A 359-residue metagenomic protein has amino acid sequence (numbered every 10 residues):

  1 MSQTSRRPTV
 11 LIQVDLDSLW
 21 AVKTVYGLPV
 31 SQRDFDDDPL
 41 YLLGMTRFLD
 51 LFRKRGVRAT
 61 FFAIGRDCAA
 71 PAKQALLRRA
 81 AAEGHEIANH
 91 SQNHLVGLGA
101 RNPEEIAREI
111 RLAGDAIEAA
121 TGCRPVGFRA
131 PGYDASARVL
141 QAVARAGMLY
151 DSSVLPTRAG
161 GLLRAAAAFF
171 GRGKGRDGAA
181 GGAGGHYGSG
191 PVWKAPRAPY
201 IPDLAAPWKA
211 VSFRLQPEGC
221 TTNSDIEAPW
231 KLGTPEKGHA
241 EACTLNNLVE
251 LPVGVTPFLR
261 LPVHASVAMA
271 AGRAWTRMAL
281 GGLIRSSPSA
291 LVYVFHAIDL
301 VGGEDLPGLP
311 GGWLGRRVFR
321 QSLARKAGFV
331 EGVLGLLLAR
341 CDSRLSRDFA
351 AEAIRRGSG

Functional and structural regions predicted by a protein language model:
S2, K54, A265, A270-G359: C-terminal domain-boundary segment and adjacent tail
S2-E83, T244: Active-site beta->alpha N-cap acidic-glycine motif
R6-V10, R55-A59, E83-E86, G122-V126 (+3 more regions): Short, well-ordered coil/turn segments that N-cap beta-strands
D15, F52, I87-H90, F128 (+3 more regions): Conserved, mostly hydrophobic/aromatic
D17-L19, G65-A69, N93-H94, G132-A135 (+4 more regions): Short, solvent-exposed loop/turn segments at secondary-structure junctions
D36-L42, F62-K73, L95-I106, R129-R138 (+1 more regions): Acidic-and-aromatic substrate-binding clefts and catalytic sites of carbohydrate-active enzymes
I106-I117: An active-site-proximal "capping" alpha-helix that borders the catalytic cofactor pocket
C123, A130-P288, V294: Active-site-adjacent pocket scaffolds in enzyme catalytic domains
